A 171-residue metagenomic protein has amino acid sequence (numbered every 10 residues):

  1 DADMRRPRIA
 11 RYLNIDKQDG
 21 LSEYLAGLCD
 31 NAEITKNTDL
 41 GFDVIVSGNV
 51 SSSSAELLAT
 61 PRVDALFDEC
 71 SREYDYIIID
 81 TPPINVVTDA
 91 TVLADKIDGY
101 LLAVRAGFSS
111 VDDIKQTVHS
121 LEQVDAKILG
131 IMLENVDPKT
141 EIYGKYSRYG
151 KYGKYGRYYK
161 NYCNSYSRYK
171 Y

Functional and structural regions predicted by a protein language model:
D1-Y171: P-loop NTP-binding module
